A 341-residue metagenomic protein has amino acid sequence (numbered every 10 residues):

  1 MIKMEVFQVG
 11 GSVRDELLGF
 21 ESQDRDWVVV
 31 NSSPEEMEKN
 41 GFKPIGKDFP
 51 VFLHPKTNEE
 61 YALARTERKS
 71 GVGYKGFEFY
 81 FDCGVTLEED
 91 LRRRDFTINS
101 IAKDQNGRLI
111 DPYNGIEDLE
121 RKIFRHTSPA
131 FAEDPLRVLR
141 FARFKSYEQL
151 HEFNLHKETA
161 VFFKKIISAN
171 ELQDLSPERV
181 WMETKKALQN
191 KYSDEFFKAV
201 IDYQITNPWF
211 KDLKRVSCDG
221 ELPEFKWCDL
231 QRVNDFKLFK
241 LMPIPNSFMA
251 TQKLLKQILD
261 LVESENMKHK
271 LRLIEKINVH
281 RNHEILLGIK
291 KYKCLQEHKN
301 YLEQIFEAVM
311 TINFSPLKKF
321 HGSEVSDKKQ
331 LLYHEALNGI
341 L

Functional and structural regions predicted by a protein language model:
M1-L341: Catalytic cores of the polymerase beta-like nucleotidyltransferase superfamily and closely associated nucleotide
